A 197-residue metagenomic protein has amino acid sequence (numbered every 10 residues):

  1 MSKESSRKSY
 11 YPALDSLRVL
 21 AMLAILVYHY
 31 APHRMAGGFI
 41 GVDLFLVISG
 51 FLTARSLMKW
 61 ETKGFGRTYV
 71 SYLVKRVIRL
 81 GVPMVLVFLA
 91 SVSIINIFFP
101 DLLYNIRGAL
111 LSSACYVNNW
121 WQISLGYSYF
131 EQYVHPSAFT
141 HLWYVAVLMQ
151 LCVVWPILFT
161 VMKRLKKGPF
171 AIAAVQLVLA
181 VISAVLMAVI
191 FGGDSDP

Functional and structural regions predicted by a protein language model:
S2-S5, S9-L14, L20-P197: Hydrophobic membrane-embedded alpha-helices and membrane-water interface caps/short interhelical or interfacial loops
